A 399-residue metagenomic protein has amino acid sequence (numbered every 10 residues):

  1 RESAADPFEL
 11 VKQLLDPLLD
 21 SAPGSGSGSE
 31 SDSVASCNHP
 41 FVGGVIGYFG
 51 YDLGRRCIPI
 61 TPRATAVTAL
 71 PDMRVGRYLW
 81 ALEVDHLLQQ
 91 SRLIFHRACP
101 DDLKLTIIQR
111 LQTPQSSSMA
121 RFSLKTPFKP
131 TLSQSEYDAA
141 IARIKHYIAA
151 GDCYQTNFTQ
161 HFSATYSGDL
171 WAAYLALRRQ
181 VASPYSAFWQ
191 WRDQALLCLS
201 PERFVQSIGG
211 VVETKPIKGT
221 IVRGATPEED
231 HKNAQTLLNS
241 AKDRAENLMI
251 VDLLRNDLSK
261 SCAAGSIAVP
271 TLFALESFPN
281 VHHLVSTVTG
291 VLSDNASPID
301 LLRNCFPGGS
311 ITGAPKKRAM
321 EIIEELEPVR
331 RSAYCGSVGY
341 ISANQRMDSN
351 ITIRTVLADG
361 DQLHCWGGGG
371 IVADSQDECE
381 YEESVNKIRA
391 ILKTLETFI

Functional and structural regions predicted by a protein language model:
R1-G24, E30-I399: Extended alpha-helical targeting/anchoring segments, especially N-terminal organellar/secretory targeting helices
